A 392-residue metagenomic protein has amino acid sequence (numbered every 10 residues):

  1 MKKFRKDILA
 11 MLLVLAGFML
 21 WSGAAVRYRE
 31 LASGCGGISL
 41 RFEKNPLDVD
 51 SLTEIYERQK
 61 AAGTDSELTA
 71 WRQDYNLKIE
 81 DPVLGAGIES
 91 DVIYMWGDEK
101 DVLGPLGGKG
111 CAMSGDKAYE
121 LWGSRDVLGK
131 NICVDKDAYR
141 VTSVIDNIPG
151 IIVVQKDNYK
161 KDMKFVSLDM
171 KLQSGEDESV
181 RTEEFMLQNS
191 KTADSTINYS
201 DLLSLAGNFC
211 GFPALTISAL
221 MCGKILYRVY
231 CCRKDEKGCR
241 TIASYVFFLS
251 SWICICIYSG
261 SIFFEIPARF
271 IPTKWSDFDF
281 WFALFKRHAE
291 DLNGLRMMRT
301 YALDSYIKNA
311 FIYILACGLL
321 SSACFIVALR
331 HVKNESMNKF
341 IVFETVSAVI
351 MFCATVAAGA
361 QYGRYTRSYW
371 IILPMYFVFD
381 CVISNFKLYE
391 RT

Functional and structural regions predicted by a protein language model:
M1-C35: Hydrophobic secretory-pathway targeting helix
W21-D81: Membrane-proximal extracellular/periplasmic loop immediately following the first transmembrane helix
Y28-A32, L84, L103-P105, Y159: Short boundary motifs at domain starts and secondary-structure transition points
L31, E54-K60, I197-L203, C210 (+2 more regions): N-terminal accessory regions of S-adenosyl-L-methionine
W71-G107: The feature marks short, hydrophobic/small-residue-biased sequence motifs that occur predominantly
G97-G104, G115-L205: Mid-to-C-terminal secondary-structure elements that act as membrane-proximal/extracytoplasmic interface segments
C111-A112: Short aromatic/basic micro-patch
G207-T392: Alpha-helical transmembrane segments forming the membrane-embedded cores of inner-membrane proteins across
